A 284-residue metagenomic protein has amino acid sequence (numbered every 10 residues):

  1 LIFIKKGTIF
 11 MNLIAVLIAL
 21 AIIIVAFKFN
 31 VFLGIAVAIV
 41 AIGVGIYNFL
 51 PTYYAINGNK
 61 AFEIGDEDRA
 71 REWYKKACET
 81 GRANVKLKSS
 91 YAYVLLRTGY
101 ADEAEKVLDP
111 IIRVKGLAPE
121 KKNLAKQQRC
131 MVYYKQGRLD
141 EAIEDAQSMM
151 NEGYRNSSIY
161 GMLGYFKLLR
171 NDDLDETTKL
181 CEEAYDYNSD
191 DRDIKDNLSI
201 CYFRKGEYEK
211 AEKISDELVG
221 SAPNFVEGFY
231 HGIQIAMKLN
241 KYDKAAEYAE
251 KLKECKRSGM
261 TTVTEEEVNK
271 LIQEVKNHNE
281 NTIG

Functional and structural regions predicted by a protein language model:
I64, T98, Q136, R170-N171 (+2 more regions): Structural motif corresponding to the intra-repeat A-B loop/turn of tetratricopeptide repeats
E67, A101, L139, D173-L174 (+2 more regions): TPR-repeat structural position
G220-S221, Q234-M260: TPR/TPR-like (Sel1-like) alpha-helical repeat modules
